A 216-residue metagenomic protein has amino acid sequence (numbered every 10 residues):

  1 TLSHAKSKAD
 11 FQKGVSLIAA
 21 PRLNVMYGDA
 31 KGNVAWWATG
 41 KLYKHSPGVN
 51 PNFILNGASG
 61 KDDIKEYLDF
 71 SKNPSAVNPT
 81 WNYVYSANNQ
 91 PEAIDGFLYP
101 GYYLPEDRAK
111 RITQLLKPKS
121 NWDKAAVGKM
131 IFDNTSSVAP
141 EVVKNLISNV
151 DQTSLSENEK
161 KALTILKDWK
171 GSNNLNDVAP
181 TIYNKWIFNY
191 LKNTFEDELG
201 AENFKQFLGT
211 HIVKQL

Functional and structural regions predicted by a protein language model:
L2-A19: Alpha/propeptide regions of enzymes that mature by internal proteolysis
I18-A20, L68-D69: Short solvent-exposed loop/turn micro-motifs enriched in small/polar/acidic residues
P21-Y27: Bilobed periplasmic-binding protein-like "clamshell/Venus-flytrap" ligand-binding domains
D29-L216: Long, compositionally biased non-active-site segments enriched in small/hydrophobic residues and glycine
